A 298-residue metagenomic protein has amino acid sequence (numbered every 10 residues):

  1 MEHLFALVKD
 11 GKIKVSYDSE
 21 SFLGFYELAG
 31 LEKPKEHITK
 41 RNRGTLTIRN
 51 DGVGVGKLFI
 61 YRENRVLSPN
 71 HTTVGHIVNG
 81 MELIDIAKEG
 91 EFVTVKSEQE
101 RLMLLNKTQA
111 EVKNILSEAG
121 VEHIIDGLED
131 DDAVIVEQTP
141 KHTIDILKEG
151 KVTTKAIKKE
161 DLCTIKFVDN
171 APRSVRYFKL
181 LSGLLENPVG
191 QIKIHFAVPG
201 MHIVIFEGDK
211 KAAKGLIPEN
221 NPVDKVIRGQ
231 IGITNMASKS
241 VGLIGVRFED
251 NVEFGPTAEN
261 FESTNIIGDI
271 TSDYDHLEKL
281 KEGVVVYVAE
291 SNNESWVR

Functional and structural regions predicted by a protein language model:
M1-R298: Cyclophilin-like peptidyl-prolyl cis-trans isomerases
